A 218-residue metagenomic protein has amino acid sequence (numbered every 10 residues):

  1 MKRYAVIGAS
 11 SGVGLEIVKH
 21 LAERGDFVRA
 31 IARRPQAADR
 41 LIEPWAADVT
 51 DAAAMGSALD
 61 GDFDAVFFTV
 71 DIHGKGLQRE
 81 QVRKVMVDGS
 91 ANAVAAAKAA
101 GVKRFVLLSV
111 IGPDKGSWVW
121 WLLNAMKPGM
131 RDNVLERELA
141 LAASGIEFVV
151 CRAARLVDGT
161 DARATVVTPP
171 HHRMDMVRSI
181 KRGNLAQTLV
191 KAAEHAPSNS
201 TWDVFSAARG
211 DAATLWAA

Functional and structural regions predicted by a protein language model:
R3-R24: N-terminal Rossmann NAD(P)H-binding glycine-rich loop of SDR-like oxidoreductase domains
V13-I17, A93, R137: Hydrophobic residues within alpha-helices that form the first helical element adjacent to the glycine-rich loop
F27-R29, H73-E80, K84-N133, A140 (+1 more regions): Conserved Rossmann-fold NAD(P)-dependent oxidoreductase catalytic core, especially the SDR/UDP-sugar
A30-A37, A153-R155: Short, polar loop motifs at secondary-structure junctions
R33-N92, A96-A99, A193-A196: NAD(P)H-binding glycine-rich loop region in Rossmannoid oxidoreductase-like domains and their noncatalytic homologs
S117, D158-T165, A192-S200: Glycine/proline-rich active-site loop of Rossmann-fold NAD(P)-dependent oxidoreductases
W120-D132, R155-R182: SDR active-site lid
I180-A218: Alpha-helical substrate-binding/gating segment
